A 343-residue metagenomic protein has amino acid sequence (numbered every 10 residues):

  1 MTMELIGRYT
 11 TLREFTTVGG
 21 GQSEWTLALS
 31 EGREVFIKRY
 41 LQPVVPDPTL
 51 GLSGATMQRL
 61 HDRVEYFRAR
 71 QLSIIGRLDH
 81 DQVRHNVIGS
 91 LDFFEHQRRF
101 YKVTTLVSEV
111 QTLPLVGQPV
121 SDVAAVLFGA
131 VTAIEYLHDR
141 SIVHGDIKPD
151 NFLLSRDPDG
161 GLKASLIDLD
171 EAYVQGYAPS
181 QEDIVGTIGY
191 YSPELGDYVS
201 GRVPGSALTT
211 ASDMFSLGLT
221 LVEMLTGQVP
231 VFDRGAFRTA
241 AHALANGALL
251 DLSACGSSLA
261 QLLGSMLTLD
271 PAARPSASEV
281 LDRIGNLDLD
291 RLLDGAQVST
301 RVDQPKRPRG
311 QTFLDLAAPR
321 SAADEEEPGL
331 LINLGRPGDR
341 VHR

Functional and structural regions predicted by a protein language model:
E24-S73: ATP-binding glycine-rich loop module of kinase domains
V87-F100: Short beta-strand micro-motifs within the conserved protein kinase catalytic domain, predominantly in the N-lobe
V126-L127: Activation segment signature within eukaryotic-like protein kinase domains
H138-S155: Catalytic-loop of the protein kinase fold
D213: Conserved catalytic-loop aspartate of Hanks-type protein kinases
T268-E279: A conserved short helix/loop substructure at the end of the activation segment of eukaryotic-like protein kinase domains
R291-R343: Regulatory extensions appended to serine/threonine kinase catalytic cores
